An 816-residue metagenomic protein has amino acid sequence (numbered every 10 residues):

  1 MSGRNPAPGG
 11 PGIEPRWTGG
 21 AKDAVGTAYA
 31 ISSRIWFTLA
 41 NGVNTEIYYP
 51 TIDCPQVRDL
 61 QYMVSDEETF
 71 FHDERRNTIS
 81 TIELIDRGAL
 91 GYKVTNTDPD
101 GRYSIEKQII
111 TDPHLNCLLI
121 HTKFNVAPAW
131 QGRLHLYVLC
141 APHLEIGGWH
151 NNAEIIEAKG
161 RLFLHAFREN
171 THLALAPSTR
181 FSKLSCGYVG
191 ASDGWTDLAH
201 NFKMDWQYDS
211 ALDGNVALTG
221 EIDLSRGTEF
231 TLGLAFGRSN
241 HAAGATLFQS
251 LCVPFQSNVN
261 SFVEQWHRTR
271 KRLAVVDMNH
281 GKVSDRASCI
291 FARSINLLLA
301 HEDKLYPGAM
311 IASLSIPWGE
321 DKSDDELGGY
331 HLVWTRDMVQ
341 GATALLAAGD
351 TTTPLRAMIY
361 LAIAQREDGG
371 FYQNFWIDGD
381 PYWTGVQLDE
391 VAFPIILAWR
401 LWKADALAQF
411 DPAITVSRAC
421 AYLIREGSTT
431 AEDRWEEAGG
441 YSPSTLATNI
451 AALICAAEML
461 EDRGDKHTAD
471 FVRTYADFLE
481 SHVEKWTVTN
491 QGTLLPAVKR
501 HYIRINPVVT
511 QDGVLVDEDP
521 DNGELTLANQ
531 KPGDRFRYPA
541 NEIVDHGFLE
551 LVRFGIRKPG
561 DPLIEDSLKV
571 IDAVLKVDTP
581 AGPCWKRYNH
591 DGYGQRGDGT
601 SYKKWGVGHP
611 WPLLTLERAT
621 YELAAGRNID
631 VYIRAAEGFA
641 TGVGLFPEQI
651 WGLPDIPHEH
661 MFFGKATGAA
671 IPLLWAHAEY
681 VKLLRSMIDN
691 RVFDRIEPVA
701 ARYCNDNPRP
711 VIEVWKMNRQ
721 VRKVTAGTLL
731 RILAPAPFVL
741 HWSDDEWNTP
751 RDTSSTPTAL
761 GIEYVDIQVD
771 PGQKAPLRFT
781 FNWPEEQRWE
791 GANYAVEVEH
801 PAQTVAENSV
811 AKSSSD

Functional and structural regions predicted by a protein language model:
M1-G9, G101, D112-L119, K123-G329 (+1 more regions): Acidic/polar, glycine-enriched structural segments that form the non-catalytic walls/loops of the carbohydrate-binding
S2-C54, Y330-V333, G341, T384-A404 (+2 more regions): C-terminal capping/lid segments that line or modulate ligand- or cofactor-binding pockets
R4-N96, A174-W195, R272-S284, P735: An extended acidic
T69-H114, A191-V216, T429: Extended, loop-rich substrate-binding clefts of extracytoplasmic carbohydrate-active enzymes
V126-P128, N151-E154, R168, L224 (+5 more regions): Aromatic-rich carbohydrate-recognition surfaces in CAZymes
G148, R161-W195, G281, R286-I290 (+4 more regions): Extended ligand-binding clefts on enzyme/binding-domain cores
L297-Y306, G349-Y372, D411-E432, T474-L494 (+5 more regions): Long, well-ordered core segments of solenoidal/helical folds
R695-D816: Glycan-association/targeting regions that enable binding to alpha-glucans and other polysaccharides
